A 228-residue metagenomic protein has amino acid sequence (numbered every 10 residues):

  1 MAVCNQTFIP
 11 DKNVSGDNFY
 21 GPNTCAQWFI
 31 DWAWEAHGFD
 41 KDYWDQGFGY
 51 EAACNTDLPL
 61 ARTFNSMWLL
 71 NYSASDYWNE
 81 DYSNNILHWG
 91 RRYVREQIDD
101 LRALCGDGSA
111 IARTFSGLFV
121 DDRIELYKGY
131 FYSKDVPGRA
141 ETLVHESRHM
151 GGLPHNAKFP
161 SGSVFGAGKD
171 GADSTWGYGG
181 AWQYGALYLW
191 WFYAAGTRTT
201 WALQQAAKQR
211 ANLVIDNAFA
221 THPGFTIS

Functional and structural regions predicted by a protein language model:
M1-A140, M150-S228: Predominantly extracellular/secreted Zn2+-dependent metalloproteases
L143: Substrate/cofactor-recognition hotspot
E146: Walker B catalytic acidic pair
